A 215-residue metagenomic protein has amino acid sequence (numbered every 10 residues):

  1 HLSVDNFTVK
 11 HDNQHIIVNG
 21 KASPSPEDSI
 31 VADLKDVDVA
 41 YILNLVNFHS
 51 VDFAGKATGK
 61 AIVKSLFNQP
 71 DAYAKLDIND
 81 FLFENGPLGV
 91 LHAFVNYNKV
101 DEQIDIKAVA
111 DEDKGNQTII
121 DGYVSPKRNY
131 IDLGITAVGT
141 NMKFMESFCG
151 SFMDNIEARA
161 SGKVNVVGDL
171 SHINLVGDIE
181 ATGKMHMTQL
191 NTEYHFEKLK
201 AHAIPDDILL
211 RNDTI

Functional and structural regions predicted by a protein language model:
H1-I215: Interface amphipathic segments
